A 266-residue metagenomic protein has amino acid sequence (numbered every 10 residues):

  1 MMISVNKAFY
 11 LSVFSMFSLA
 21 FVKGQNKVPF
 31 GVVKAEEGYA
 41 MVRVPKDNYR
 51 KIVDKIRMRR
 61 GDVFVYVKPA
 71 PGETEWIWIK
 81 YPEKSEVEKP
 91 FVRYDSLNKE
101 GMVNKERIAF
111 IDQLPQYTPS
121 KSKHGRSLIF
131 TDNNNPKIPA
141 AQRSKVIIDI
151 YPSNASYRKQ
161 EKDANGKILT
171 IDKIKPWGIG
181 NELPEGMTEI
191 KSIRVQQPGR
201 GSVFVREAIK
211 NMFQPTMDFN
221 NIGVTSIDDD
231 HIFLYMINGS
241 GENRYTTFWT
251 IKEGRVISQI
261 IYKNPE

Functional and structural regions predicted by a protein language model:
M1-K27: Bacterial Sec-dependent N-terminal signal peptides
Q25-D47, K55-M58, K68-P69, A109-H124: SH3-family beta-barrel domains
V28-F30, R57-N104: SH3/SH3-like beta-barrel superfamily modules
V92-Y94, I179-G186, I237-S240, T247: Short consensus segments that form the blades of beta-propeller domains, in both extracellular/periplasmic
E100-I171: Surface-exposed beta-loop interaction hotspot
T170-M217, N221-T225: Mature extracytoplasmic domains of secretory-pathway proteins
V205-T247, I251-K252: Acidic, glycine-rich flexible loop segments
E253-E266: Short, low-complexity, Pro/Ser/Thr/Gly-rich segments in the mature regions of secreted, periplasmic
